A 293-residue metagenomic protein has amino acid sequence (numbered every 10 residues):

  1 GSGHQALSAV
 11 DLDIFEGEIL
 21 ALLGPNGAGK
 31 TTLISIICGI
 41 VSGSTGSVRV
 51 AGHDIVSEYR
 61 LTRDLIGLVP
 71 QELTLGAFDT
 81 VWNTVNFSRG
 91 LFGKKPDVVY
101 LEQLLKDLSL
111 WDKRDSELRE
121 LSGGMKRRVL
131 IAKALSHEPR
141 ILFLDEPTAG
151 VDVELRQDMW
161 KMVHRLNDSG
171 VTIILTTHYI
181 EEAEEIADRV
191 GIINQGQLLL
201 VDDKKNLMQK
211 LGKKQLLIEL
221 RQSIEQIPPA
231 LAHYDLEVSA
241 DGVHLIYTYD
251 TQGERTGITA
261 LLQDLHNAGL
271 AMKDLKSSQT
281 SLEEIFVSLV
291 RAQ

Functional and structural regions predicted by a protein language model:
G1-A9, Y59: A short, flexible loop at the N-terminus of ABC-type nucleotide-binding domains that lies
N86, G90-K113: Conserved ABC ATPase "signature" region
E117-L121: Conserved ABC ATPase signature
E138: Conserved catalytic motifs of ABC-family nucleotide-binding domains
L142-D145: Catalytic Walker B motif of ABC-type/P-loop ATPase nucleotide-binding domains
W160-Y249: ABC transporter nucleotide-binding domain
Q215-L289: Short, charged/small-residue-rich alpha-helical element at the C-terminal edge of ABC transporter nucleotide-binding
